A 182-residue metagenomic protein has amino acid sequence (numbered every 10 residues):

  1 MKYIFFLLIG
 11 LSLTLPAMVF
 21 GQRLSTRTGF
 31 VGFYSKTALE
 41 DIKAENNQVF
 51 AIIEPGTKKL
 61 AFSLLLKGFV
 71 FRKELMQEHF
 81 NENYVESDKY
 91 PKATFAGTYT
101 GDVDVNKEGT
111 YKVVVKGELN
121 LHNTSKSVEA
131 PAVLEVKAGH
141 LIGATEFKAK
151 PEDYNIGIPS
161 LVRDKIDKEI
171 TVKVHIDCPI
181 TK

Functional and structural regions predicted by a protein language model:
M1-L24: Bacterial Sec-dependent N-terminal signal peptides
F20-K182: Low-complexity, acidic/polar, glycine-enriched regions of mature
